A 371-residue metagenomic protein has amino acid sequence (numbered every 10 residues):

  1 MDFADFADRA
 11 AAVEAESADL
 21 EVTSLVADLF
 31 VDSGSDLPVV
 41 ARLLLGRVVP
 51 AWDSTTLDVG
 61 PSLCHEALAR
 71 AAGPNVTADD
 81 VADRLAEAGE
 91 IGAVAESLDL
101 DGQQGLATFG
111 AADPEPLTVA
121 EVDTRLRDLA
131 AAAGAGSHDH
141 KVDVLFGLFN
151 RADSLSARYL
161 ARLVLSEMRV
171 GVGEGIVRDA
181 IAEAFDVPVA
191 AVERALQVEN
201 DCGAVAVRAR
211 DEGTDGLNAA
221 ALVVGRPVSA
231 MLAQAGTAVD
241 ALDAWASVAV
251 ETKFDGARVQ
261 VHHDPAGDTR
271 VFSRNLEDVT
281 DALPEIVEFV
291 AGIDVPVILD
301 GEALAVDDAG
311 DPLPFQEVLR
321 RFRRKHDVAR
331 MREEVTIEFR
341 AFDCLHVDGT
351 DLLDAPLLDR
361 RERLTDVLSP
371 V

Functional and structural regions predicted by a protein language model:
M1-V371: N-terminal nucleic-acid-engaging modules of covalent nucleotidyltransferase systems
